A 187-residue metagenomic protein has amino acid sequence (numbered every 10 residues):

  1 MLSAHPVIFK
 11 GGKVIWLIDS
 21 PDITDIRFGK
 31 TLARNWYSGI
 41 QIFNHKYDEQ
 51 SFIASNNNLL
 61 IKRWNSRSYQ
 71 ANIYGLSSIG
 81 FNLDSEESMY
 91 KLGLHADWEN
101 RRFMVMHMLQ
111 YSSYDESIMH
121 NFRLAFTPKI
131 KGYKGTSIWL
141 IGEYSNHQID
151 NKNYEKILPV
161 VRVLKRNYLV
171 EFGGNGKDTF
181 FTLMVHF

Functional and structural regions predicted by a protein language model:
L2-S145, K156, V160-F187: Transmembrane beta-barrel domains of bacterial outer-membrane proteins
K152-Y154: Short, solvent-exposed loop/turn segments at conserved positions within beta-propeller repeat blades
